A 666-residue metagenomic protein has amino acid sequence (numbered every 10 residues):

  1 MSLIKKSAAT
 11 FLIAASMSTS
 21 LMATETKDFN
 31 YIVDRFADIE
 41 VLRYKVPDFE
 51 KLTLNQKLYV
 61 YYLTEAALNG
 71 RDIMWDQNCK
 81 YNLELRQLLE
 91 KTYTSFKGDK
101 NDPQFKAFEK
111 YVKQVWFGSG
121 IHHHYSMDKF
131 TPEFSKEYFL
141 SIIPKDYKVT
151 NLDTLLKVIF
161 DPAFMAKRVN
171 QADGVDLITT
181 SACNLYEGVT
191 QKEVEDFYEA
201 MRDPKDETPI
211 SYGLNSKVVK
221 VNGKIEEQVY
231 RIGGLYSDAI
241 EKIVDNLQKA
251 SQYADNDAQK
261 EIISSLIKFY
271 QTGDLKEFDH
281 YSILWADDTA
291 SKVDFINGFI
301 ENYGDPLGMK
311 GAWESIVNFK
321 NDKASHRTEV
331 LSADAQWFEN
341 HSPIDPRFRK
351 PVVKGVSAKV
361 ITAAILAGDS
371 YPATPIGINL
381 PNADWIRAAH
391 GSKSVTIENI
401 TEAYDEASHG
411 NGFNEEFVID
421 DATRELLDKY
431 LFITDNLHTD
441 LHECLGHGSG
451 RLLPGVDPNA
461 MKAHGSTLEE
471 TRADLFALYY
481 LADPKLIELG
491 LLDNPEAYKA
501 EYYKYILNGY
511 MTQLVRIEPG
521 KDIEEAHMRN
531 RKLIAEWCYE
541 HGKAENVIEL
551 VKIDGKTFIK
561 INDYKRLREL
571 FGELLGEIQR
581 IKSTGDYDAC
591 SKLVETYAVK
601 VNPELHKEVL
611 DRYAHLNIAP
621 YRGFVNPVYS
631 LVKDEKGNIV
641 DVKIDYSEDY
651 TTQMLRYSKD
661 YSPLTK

Functional and structural regions predicted by a protein language model:
M1-M22: Gram-negative bacterial Sec-dependent N-terminal signal peptides
T26-L88: N-terminal-proximal low-complexity accessory segments that begin disordered and transition into the first
T53, N256, S466-D483: An active-site-proximal "capping" alpha-helix that borders the catalytic cofactor pocket
M74, L478-I581: Long, well-structured alpha-helical subdomains associated with metal-dependent extracellular/ecto-lumenal hydrolases
E109-V112, W116-R424, L431: Contiguous, non-catalytic segments that form substrate-binding/exosite surfaces or channel walls
F432-L445: Short alpha-helix carrying the canonical HExxH Zn2+-binding catalytic motif
G450-T471: Post-HEXXH active-site segment of zinc metalloproteases
L567-K666: Extended, compositionally biased alpha-helical segments that mediate assembly or anchoring
